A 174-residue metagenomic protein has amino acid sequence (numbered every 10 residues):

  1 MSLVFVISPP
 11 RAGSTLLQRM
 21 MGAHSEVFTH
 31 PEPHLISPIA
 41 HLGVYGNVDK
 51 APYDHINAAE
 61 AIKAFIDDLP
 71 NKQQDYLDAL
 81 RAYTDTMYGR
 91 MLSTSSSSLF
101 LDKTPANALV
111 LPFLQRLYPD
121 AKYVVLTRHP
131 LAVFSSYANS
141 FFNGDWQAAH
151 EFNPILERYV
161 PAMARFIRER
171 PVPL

Functional and structural regions predicted by a protein language model:
M1-L3: Pre-Walker A (Motif I) flank of P-loop NTPase domains
V6: Hydrophobic anchor at the beta1->P-loop junction of P-loop NTPases
P9: P-loop (Walker A) phosphate-binding loop of NTP-binding proteins
A12: ATP-binding Walker
T15-V27: A conserved segment at the C-terminal end of the G1
F28-V110, L117: PAPS-dependent sulfation machinery
M91-L174: PAPS-dependent sulfotransferase catalytic domain
